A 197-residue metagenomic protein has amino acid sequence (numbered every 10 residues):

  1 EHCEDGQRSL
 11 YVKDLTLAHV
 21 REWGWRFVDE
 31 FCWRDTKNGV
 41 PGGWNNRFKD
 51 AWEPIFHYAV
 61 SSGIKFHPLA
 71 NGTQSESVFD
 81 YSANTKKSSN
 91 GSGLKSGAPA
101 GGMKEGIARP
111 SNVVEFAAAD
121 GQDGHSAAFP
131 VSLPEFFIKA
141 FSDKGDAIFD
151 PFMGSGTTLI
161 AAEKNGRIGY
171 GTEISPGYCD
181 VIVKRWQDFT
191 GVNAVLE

Functional and structural regions predicted by a protein language model:
E1-C179: Core catalytic lobe of class I
N46-F48, Q187-T190: Short, hinge-like loop/turn segments at secondary-structure boundaries
G177-D188: Short alpha-helix adjacent to the SAM-binding motif of class I
T190-E197: Short mixed-charge
